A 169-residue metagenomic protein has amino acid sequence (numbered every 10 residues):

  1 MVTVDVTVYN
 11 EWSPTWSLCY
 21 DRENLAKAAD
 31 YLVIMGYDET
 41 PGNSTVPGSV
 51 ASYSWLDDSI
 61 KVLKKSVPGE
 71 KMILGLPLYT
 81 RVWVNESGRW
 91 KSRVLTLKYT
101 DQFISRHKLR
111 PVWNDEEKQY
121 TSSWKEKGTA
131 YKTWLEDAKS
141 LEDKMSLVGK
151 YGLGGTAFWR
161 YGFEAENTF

Functional and structural regions predicted by a protein language model:
M1-R106: Substrate-binding surface in catalytic domains of secreted glycosidases
P14-L25, E136-G149: Short, acidic/polar
E23, M35, S122, T133 (+1 more regions): Flexible, active-site-adjacent loop/turn segments at secondary-structure boundaries
P47-D57, L135-E142, F163: Soluble non-cytosolic domains of exported or imported proteins
K61-G69, K132, E142-Y151: Solvent-exposed, well-ordered amphipathic alpha-helical segments that flank/support binding or catalytic loops
L76-L147: Glycan-binding loop/region signatures in secreted carbohydrate-active enzymes
S140-F169: Acidic/aromatic/glycine-rich contiguous surface patches that form carbohydrate-binding/processing clefts and analogous
